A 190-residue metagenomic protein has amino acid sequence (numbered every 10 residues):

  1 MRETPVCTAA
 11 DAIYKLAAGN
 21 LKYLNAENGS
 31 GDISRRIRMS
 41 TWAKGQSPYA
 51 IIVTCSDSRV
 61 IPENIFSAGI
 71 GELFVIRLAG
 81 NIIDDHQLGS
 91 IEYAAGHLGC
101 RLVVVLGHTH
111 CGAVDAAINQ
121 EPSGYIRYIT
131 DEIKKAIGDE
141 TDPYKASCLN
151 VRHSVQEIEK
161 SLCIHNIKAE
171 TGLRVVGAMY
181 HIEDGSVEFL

Functional and structural regions predicted by a protein language model:
M1-G45, G71, G80-L98, G112-L190: Divalent-metal-activated hydrolytic enzyme cores
S47-C55: Glycine/small-residue-rich phosphate/adenosyl-binding loop
T54-R59, A79-I82: Short glycine-enriched loops at secondary-structure junctions
S56-R59, T109-A113: Gly/Ser/Thr-rich loops at beta-strand to alpha-helix junctions that form or flank small-molecule/cofactor-binding
S58, F66-S67: An anion-binding catalytic pocket shared by soluble metabolic enzymes
S67-V75: Short helix-loop-beta junction
R101: Short acidic/polar active-site loop segments enriched in Thr and Asp
V105: Conserved functional hotspot residues or short segments at active or partner-binding sites across diverse domains
